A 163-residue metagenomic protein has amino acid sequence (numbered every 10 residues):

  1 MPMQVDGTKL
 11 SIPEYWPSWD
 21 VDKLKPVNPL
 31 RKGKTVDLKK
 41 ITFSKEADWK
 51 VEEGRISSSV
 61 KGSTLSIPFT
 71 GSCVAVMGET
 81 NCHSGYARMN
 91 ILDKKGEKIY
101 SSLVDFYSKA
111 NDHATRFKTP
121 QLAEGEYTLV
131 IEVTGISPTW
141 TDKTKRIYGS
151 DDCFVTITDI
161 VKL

Functional and structural regions predicted by a protein language model:
M1-K32: Beta-rich carbohydrate-recognition and catalytic domains
D22-L163: Glycan-recognition surfaces in beta-rich domains, encompassing non-catalytic CBMs and lectin-like receptor-binding
